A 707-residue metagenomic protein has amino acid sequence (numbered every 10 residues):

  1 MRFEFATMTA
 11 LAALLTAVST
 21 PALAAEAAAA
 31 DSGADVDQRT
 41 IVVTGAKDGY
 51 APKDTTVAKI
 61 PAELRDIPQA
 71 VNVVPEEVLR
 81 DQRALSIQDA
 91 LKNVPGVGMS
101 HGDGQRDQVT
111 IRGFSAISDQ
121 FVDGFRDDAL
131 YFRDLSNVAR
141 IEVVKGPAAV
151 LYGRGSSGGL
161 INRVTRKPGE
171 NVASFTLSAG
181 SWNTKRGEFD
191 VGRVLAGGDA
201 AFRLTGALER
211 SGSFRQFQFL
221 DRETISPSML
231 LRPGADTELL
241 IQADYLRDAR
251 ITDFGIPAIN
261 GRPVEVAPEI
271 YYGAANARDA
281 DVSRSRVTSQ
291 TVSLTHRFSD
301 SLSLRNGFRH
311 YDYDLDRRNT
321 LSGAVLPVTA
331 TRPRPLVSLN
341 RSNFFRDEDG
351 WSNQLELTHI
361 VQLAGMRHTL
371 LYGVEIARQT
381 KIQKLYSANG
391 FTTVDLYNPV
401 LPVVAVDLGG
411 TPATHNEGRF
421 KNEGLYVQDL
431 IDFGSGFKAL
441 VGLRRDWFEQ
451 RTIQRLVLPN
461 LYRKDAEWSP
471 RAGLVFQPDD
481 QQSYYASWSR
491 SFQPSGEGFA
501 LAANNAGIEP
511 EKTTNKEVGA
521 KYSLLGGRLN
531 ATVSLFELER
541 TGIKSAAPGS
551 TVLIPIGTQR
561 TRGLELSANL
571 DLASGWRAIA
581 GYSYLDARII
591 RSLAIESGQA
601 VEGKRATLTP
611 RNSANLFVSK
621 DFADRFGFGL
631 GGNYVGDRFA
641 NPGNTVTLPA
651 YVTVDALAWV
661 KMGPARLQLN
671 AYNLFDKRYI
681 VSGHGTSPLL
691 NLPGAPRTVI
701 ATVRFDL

Functional and structural regions predicted by a protein language model:
V36-N171, S491, V518: Acidic, small-polar-rich N-terminal luminal/periplasmic segments of exported/outer-membrane proteins
S136-A139, V150-P227, P233-T237, T288 (+1 more regions): Outer-membrane beta-barrel translocator/receptor signature
E209-S213, S226-R232, D236-R297, D314-E348 (+3 more regions): Acidic/polar loop-and-plug regions of large Gram-negative outer-membrane beta-barrel proteins
L230-G234, E348, R367-L371, E375-Q379 (+5 more regions): Structural signature of Gram-negative outer-membrane beta-barrels, strongest in the C-terminal barrel of TonB-dependent
T288-D312, L339-I453: Face-selective signature of the C-terminal outer-membrane beta-barrel domain
L294-R309, Y313-N319, S483-Y485, P510-L593 (+2 more regions): Membrane-embedded beta-barrel scaffold of Gram-negative outer-membrane proteins
E537-E539, P555-P642, T702-D706: Gram-negative outer-membrane beta-barrel transporters
R625, N633-N641, W659-L707: C-terminal beta-signal and adjacent terminal beta-strands/loops of Gram-negative outer-membrane beta-barrel proteins
